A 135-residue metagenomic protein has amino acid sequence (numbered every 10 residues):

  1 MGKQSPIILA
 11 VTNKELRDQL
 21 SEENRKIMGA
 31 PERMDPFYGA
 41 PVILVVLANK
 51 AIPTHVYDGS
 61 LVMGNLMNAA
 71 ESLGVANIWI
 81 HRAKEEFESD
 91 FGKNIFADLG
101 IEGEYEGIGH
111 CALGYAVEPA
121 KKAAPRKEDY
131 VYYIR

Functional and structural regions predicted by a protein language model:
M1-R135: Acidic, surface-exposed loops and disordered segments
